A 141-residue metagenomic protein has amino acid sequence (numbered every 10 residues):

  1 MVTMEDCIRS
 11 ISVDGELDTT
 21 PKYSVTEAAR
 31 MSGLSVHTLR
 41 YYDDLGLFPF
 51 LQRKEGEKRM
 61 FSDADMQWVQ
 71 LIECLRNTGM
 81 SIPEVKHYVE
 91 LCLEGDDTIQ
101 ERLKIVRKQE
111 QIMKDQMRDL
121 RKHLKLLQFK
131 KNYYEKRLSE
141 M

Functional and structural regions predicted by a protein language model:
M1-R30, P49, D63-M141: Arg/Lys-rich, alpha-helical DNA-contact motif
S35-T38: Short coil turns linking two alpha-helices in DNA-binding domains
R40, D44: Residue-level detection of the helix-turn-helix DNA-binding "recognition helix"
P49-G56: Beta-hairpin "wing" of winged helix-turn-helix
G56-S62: Minor-groove-contacting beta-hairpin "wing" of winged helix-turn-helix DNA-binding domains
